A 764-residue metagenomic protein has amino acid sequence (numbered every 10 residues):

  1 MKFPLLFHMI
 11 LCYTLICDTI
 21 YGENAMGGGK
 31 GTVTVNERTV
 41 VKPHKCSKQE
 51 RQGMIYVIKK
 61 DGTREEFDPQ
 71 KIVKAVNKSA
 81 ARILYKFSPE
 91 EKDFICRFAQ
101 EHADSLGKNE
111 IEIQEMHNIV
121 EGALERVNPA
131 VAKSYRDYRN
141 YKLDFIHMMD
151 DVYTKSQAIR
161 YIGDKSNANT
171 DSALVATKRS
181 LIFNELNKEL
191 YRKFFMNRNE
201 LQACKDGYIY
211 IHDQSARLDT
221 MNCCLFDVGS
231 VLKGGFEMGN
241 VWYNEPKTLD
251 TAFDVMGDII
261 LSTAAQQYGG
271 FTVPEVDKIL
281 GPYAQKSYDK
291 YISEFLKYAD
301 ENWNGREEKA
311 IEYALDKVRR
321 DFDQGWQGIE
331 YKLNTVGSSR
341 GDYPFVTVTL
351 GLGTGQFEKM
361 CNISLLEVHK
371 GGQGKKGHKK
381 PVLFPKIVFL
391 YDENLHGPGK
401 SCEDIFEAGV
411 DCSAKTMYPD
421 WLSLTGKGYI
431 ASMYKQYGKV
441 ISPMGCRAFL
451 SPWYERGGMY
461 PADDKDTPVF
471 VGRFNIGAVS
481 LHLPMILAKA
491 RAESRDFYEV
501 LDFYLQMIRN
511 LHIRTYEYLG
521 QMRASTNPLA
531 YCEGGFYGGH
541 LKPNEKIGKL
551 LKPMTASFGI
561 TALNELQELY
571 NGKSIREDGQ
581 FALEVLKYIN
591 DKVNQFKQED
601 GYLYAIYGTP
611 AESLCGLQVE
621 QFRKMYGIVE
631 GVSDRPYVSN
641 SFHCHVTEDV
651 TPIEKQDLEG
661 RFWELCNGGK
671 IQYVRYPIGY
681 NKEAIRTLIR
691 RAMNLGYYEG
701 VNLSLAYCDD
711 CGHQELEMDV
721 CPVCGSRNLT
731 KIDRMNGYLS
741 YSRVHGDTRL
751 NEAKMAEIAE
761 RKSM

Functional and structural regions predicted by a protein language model:
L6-T19, K42-K45: Short, positively charged and aromatic/hydrophobic N-terminal segments
G27-Q157, V744, K754-A759: Charged, amphipathic alpha-helical regulatory modules used for macromolecular assembly or allosteric control
F145, D151-K552, K573-R734, S740 (+1 more regions): Conserved catalytic cores of very large enzyme subunits
A556-L569, K587: Contiguous, well-ordered alpha-helical segments that form the cores/surfaces of helical PPI scaffolds
